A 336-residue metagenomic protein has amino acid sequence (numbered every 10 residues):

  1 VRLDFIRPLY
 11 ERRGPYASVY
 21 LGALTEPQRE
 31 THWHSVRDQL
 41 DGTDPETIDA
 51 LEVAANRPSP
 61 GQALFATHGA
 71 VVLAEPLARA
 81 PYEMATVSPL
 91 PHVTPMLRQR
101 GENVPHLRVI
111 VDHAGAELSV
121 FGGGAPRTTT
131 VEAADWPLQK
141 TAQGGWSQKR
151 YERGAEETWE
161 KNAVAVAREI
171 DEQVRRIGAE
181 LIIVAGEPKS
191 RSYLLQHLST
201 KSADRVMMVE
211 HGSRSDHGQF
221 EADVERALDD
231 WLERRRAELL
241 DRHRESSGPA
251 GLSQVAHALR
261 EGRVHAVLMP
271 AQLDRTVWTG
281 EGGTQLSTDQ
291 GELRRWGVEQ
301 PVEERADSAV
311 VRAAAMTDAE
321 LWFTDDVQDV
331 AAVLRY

Functional and structural regions predicted by a protein language model:
V1-Y336: Terminal alpha-helical anchor/extension segments at protein ends
